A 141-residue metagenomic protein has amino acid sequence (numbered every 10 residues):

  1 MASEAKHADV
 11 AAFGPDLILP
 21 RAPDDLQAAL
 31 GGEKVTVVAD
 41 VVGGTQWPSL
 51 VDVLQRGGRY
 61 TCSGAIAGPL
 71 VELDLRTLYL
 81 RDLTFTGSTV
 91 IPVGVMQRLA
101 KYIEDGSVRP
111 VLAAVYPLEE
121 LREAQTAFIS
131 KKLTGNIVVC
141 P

Functional and structural regions predicted by a protein language model:
M1-Q46: Adenosine-nucleotide cofactor-binding segment
A2-A5, R21-A22, V41-V42, I66 (+2 more regions): Short beta->alpha linker loops
H7, Q27, P48-V51, A100 (+1 more regions): Short hydrophobic/charged patches on amphipathic alpha-helices used for structural packing and interfaces
A11, L19, A39-D40, S63-G64 (+2 more regions): Glycine- and other small-residue-rich loops at beta-strand/loop junctions that grip anionic moieties
G14-P20, T77-L80, Y102-D105, I129-S130: Short, hinge-like loop/turn segments at secondary-structure boundaries
L17-I18, F85, V115, N136: Conserved beta-strand scaffold positions in the cores of enzyme catalytic domains, especially in NTP/NDP-utilizing
T45-V111, P141: Glycine-rich phosphate-binding loop and adjacent beta-alpha segment of Rossmann(oid) nucleotide-cofactor-binding
S107-V111, E123-P141: C-terminal capping/lid region of NAD(P)-dependent oxidoreductase domains
